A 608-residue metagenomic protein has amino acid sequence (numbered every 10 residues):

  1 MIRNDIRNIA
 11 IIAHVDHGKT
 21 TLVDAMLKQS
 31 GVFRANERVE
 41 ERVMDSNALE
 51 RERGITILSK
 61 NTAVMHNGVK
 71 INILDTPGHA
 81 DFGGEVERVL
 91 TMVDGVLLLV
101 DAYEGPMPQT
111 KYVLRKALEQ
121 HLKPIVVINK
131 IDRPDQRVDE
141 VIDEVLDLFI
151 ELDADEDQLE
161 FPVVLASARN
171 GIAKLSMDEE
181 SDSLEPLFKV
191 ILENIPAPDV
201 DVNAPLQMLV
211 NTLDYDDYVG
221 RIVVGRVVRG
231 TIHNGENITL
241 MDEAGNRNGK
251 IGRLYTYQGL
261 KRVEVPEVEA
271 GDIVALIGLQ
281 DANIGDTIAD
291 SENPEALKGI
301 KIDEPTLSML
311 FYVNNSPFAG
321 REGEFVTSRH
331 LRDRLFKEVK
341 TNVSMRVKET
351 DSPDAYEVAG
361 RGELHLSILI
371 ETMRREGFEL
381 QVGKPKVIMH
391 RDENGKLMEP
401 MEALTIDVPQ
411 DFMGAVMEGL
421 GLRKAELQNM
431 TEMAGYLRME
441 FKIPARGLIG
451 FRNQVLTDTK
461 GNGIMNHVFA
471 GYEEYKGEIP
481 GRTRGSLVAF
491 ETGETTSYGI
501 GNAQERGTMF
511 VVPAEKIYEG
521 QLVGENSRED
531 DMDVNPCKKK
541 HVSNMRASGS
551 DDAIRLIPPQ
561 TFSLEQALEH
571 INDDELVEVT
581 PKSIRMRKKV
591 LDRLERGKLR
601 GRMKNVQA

Functional and structural regions predicted by a protein language model:
M1-V100, E104, E144, L213: P-loop NTPase switch module centered on the Walker A-proximal segment
N4-G18, V93, Y103-R115, H121-K123 (+12 more regions): Conserved structured catalytic cores and adjacent interaction surfaces of nucleotide-binding/hydrolyzing enzymes
R38-R42, L152-V164, P198-L209, A244-Y257 (+8 more regions): Interdomain boundary/hinge elements
K123, R133-E193: Canonical P-loop GTPase G-domain recognition
R169, D182-V224, V228-I232, K476-L487 (+1 more regions): Accessory interdomain/linker segments of ATP-dependent helicases and helicase-like nucleic-acid enzymes that mediate
Q207-M309, A319-R321, R484, G493-S543 (+2 more regions): Conserved nucleotide-binding/hydrolysis modules and their immediate coupling elements across P-loop/ASCE NTPase motors
Y257, R262-V265, M398, I443 (+3 more regions): Long insertion/accessory domains within large nucleic-acid-processing enzymes
S316-V339, A553, I557: A short, contiguous, amphipathic alpha-helix enriched in charged residues
